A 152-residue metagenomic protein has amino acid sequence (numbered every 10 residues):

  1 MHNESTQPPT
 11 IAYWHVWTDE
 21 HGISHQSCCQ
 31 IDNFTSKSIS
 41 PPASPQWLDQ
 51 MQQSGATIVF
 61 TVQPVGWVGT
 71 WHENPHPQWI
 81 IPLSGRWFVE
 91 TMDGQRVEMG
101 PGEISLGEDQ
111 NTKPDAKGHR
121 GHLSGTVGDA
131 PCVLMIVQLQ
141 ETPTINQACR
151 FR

Functional and structural regions predicted by a protein language model:
M1-S54, C149-R152: A short, N-terminal "cap"/entry segment at the start of jelly-roll beta-barrel domains of the cupin/DSBH fold
D19-E20, L83, M92: Short, ordered coil/turn segments that flank beta-strands lining enzyme active or ligand-binding pockets
I31-F34, S38-Q46, A56-N74, M99 (+2 more regions): Conserved short histidine dyad/triad with adjacent acidic residue
V62-V65, E73-V89: Short, conserved beta-strand element in jelly-roll/cupin
D93-N111: Short acidic-glycine-tyrosine-enriched beta hairpin
L106-P114, G118-T144: A short hydrophobic beta-strand segment most commonly corresponding to one strand of the jelly-roll/cupin
